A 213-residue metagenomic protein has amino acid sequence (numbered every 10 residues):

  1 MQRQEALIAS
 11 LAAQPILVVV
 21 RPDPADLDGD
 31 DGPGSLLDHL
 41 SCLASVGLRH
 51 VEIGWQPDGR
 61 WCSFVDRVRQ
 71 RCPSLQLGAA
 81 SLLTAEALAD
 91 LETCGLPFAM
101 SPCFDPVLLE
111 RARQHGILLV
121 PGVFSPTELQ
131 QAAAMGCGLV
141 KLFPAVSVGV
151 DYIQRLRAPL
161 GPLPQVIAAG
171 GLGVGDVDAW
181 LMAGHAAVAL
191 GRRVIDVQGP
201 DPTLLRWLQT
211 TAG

Functional and structural regions predicted by a protein language model:
M1-G95, Q114, V174-G175, V194-G213: Conserved N-terminal beta1-alpha1 strand-loop-helix module at the mouth
V20-P24, A79-A85, S101-F104, P121-P126 (+2 more regions): Glycine-rich beta-to-alpha transition loops that act as phosphate-gripper elements at the mouths of alpha/beta enzyme
A44-R49, R71-S74, T93-A99, R113-V120 (+3 more regions): Glycine-enriched alpha-helix->loop->beta-strand junction motifs that scaffold or abut catalytic
D58-R60, E86, V107-L108, T127-L129 (+2 more regions): Short secondary-structure capping/turn micro-motifs that flank functional sites
T84-C94, T127-M135, Y152, L172-V188: Catalytic cores of alpha/beta
P102-L108, K141-V150, A183-L204: Glycine-rich phosphate-binding active-site loops on the catalytic face of alpha/beta enzymes
P102-V148: Histidine/lysine/aspartate-rich catalytic loop segments that bind and position anionic ligands
Q131, S147, D151-P159, L163-I167: Shared catalytic-loop signature of beta/alpha-barrel
